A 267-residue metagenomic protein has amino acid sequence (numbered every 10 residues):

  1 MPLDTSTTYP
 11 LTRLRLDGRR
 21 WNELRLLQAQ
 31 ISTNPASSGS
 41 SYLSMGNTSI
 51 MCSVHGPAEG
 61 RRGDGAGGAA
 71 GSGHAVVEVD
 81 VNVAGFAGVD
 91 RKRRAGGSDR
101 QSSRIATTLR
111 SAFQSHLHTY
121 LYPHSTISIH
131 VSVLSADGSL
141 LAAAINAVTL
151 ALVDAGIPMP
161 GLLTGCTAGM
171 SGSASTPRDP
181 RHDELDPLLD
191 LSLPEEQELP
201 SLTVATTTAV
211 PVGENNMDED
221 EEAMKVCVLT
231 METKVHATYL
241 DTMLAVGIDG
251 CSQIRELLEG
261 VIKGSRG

Functional and structural regions predicted by a protein language model:
M1-G267: Polyanion-binding surfaces on beta-sheet-dominated domains and ring/shell assemblies
